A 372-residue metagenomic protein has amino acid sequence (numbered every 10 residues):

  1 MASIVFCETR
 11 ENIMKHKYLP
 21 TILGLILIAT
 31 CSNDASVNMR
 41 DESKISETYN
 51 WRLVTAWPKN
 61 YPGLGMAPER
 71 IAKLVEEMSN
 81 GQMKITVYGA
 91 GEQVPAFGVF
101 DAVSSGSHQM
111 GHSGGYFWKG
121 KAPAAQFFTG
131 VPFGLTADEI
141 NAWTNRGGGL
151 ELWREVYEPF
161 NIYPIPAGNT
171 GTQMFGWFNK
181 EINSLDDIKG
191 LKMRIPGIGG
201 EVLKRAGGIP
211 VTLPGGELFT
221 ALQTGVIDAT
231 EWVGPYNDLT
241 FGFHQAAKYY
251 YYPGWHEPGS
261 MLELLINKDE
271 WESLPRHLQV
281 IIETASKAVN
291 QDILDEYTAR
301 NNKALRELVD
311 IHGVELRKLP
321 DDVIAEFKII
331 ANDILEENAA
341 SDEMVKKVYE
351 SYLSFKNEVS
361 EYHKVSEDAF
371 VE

Functional and structural regions predicted by a protein language model:
M1-I13: Short, Lys/Arg-enriched N-terminal segments with co-localized hydrophobic residues within the first ~10-30 amino acids
F6-C7, I28-T30: Intrinsic disorder/low-complexity segments, especially N-terminal tails and targeting/processing regions
N12-P20: Bacterial N-terminal signal peptides that target proteins for export
P20-A29: Bacterial N-terminal signal peptides
C31-I140, L150, E155-E372: N-terminal secretory/targeting leader peptides
